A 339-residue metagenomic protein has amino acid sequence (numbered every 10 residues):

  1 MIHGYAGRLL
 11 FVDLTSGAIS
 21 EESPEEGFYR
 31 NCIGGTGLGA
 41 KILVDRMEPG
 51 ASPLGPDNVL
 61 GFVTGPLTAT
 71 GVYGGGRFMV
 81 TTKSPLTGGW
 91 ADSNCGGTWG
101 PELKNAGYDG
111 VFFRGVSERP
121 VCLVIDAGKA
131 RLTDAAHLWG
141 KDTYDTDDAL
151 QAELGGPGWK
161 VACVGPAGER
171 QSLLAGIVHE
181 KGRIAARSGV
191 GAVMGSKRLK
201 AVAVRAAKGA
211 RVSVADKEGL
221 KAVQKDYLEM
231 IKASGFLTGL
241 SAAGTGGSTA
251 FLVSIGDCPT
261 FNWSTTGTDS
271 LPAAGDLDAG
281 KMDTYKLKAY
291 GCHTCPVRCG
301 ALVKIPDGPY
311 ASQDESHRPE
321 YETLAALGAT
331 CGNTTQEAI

Functional and structural regions predicted by a protein language model:
M1-N94, T98-I339: Intrinsically disordered, low-complexity segments enriched in small residues
